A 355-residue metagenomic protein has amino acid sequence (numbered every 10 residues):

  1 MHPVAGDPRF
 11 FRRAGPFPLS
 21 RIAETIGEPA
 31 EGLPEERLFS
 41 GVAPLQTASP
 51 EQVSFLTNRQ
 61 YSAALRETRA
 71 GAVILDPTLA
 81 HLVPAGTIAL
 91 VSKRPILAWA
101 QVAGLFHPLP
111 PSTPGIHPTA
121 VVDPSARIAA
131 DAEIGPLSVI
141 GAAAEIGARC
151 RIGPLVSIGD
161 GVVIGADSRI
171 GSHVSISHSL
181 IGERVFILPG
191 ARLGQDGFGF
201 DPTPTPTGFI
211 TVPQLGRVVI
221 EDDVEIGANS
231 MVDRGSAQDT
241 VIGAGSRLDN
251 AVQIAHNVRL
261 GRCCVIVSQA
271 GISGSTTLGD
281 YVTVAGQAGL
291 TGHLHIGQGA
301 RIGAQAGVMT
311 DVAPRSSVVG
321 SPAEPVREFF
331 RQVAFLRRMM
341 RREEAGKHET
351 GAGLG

Functional and structural regions predicted by a protein language model:
M1-T119, R184, G190-A191, D196-T211 (+2 more regions): Terminal amphipathic alpha-helical/low-complexity segments used for targeting or macromolecular assembly
F55, G115-P325: Structural signal for interior beta-strand "rungs" in well-ordered beta-sheet cores of soluble enzyme domains
